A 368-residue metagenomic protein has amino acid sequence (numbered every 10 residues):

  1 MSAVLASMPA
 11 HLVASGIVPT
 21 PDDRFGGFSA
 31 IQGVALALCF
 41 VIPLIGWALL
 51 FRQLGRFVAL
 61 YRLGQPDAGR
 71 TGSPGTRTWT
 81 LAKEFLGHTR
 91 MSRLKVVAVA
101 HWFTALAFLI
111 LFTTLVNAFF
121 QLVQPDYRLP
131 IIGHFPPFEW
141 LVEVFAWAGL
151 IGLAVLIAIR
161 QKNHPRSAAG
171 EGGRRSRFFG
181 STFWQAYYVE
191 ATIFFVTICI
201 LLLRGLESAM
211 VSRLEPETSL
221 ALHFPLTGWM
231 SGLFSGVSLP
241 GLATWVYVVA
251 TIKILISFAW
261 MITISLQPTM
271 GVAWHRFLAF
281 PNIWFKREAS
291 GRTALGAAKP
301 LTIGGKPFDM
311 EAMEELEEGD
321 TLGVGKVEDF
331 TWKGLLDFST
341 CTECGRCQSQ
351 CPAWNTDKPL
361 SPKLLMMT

Functional and structural regions predicted by a protein language model:
M1-S15: N-terminal secretory/membrane targeting signals
H11-V324, M367: Membrane-embedded alpha-helical bundles of multi-pass integral membrane proteins
P74, A146, Y187-E190, K333-E343 (+1 more regions): Secondary-structure capping and boundary motifs in well-ordered enzyme cores
G87-A100, K326-E343, P352-W354: Aromatic-capped, Gly/Pro-kinked transmembrane alpha-helices
E311-F338, Q348, W354-T368: Ferredoxin-type iron-sulfur electron-transfer modules in oxidoreductases and energy-metabolism complexes
